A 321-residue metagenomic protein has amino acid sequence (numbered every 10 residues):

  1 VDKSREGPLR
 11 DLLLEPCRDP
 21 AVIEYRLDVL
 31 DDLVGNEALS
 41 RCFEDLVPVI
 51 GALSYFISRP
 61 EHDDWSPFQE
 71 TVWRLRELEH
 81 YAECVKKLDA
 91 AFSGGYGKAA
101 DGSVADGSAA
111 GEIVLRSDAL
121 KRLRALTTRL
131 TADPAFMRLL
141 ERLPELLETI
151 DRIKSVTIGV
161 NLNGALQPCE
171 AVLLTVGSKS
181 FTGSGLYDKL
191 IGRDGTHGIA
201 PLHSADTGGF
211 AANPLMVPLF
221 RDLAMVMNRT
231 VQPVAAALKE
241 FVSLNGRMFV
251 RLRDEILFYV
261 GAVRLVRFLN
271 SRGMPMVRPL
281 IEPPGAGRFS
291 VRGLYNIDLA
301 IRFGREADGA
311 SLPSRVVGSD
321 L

Functional and structural regions predicted by a protein language model:
V1-A165: Conserved amphipathic alpha-helical "coupling/scaffold" segments that transmit conformational changes between domains
S58, K86, A90-S93, N163 (+4 more regions): Charged/polar positions within long, soluble alpha-helices
P67-E70, R74, F220, M227 (+2 more regions): Amphipathic alpha-helical coiled-coil segments and their boundaries
R74-E77, T230, M248, L252-E255: Amphipathic alpha-helix face/heptad-repeat signature
I150-M216: Structured, charged N-terminal subsegments at the starts of enzyme catalytic cores and at intra-chain domain/subunit
G208-K239: Extended, charged coiled-coil "arm/hinge" scaffolds of SMC/Rad50-like chromosome-maintenance ATPases and other large
E255-L321: Conserved NTPase motor "head" modules and their coupling/switch loops across ABC/AAA+ ATPases, GTPases, and GHKL ATPases
